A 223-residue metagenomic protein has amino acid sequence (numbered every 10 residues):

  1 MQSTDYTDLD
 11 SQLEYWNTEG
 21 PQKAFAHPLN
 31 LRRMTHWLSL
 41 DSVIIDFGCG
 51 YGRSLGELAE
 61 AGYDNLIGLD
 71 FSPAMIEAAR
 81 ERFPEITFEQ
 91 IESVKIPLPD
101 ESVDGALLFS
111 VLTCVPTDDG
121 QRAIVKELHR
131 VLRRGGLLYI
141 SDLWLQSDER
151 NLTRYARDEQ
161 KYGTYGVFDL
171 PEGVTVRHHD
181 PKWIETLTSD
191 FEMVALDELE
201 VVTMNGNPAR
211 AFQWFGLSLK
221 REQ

Functional and structural regions predicted by a protein language model:
M1-S42, F47-K95, Y139-Q223: Class I (Rossmann-like) S-adenosyl-L-methionine-dependent methyltransferase catalytic domain, capturing the SAM-binding
P28-L31, Q121-V125: Short amphipathic alpha-helical segment that frequently serves as the phosphate-/nucleotide-binding helix
P97-P99: GHKL-family ATP-binding catalytic core of two-component histidine kinases
L107: A conserved beta-strand element that flanks and buttresses the S-adenosyl-L-methionine
S110-C114: Short catalytic micro-motifs in class I SAM-dependent methyltransferases
T117-D119, N151: Conserved catalytic-core motifs of eukaryotic protein kinase domains, centered on the activation segment
R122-R134: A short glycine-rich, Lys/Arg-flanked "PGG" loop and its adjoining helix->strand segment in the class I
